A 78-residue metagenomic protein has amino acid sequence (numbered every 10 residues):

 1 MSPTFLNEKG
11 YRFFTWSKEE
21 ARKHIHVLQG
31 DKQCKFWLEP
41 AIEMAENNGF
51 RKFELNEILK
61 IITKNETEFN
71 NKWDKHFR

Functional and structural regions predicted by a protein language model:
M1-P3, K18, E68: Generic secretory/membrane-interface signal
M1-Y11: Negatively charged, low-complexity tracts enriched in Asp/Glu with abundant Ser/Thr
W16-K52: A short, structured beta-strand/loop element
G49-R78: C-terminal structural segments of small proteins and small subunits
